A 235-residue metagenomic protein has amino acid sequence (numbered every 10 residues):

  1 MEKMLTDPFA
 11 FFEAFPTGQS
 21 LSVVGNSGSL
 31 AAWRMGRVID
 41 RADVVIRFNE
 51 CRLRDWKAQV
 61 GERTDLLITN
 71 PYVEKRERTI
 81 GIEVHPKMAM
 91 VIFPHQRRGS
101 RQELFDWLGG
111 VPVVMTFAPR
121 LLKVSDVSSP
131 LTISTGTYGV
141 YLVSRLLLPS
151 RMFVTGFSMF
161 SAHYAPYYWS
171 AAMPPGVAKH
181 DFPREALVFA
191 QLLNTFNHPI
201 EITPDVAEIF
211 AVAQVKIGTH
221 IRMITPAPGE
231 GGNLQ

Functional and structural regions predicted by a protein language model:
M1-Q235: Metal-ion/cofactor- or nucleotide/acyl-coenzyme-handling active-site neighborhoods
